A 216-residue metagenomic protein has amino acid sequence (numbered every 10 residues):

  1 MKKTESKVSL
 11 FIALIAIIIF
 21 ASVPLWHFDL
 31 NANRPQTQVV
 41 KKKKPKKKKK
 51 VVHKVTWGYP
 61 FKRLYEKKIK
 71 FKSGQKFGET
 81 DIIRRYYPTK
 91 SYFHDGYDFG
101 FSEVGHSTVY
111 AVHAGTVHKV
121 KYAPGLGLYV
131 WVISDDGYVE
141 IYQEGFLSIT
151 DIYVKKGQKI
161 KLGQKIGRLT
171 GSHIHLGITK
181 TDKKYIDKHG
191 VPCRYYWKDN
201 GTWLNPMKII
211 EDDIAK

Functional and structural regions predicted by a protein language model:
K3-F28: Sec-dependent N-terminal signal peptides
L30-L128, K161-L162, G171, L204-K216: Surface-exposed, glycine-biased beta-strand/turn segments
H53-V55, K62, I152-K161, I178-K216: Acidic, glycine-rich catalytic/binding loops that coordinate metals and/or anionic ligands
F71, A123, S134, D187 (+1 more regions): Acidic surface patches and DE-rich sequence motifs
E103-G105, S148, V154: Short, solvent-exposed loop/turn positions at domain surfaces that link secondary-structure elements or cap domain
G105, D136-V139, T202: Short acidic/polar mixed-charge low-complexity motifs
A111-D151, H173-K180: Zn2+-dependent peptidoglycan hydrolase active-site motif and core
Y153-V154, K165, T170-I174: Short glycine/proline-centered loop/turn elements that form peptide/ligand docking sites
